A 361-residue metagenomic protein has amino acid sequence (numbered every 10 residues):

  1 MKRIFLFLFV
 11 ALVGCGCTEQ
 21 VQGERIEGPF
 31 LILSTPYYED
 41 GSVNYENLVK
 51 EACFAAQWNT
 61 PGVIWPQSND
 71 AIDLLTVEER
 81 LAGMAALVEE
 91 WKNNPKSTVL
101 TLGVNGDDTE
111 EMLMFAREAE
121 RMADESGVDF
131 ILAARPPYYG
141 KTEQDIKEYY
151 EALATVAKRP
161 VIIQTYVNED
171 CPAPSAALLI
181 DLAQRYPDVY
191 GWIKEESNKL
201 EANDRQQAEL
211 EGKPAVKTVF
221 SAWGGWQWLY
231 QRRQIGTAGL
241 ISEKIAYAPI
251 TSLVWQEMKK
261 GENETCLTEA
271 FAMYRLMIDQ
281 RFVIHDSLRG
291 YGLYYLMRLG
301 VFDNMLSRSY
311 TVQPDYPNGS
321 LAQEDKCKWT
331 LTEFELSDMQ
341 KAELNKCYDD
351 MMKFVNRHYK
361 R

Functional and structural regions predicted by a protein language model:
K2-F7: Sec-dependent signal peptide recognition, specifically the positively charged N-region followed immediately by
L8, L33, Q67, R135-P136 (+3 more regions): Residues that line or immediately flank small-molecule/substrate-binding pockets and catalytic motifs
L8-G23: Bacterial Sec-dependent signal peptides at the C-terminal "C-region" and cleavage site
Q22-C171, P314: Active-site beta->alpha loop and helix N-cap motifs at the rims of alpha/beta catalytic domains
N44-N47, E51, E79, G83 (+9 more regions): General structural feature for long, well-ordered alpha-helical segments within catalytic domains of soluble enzymes
E46, Y230-R361: Structured C-terminal cap/extension of enzyme domains
A152-P160, V167-L288: Catalytic alpha/beta core domains of metabolic enzymes, predominantly
